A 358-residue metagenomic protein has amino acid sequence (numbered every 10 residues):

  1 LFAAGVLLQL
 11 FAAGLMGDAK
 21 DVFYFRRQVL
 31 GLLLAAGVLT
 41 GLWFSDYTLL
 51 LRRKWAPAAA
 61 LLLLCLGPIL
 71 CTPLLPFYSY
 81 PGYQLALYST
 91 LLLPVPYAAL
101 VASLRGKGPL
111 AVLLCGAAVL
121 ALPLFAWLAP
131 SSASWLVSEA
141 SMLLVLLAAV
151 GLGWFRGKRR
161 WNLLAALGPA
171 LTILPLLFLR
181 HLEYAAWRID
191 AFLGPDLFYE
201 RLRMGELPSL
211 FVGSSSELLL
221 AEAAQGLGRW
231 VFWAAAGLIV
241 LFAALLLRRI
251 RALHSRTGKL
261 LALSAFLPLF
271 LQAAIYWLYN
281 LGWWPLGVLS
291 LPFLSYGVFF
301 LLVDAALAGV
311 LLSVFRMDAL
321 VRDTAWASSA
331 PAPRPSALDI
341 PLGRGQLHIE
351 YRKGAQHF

Functional and structural regions predicted by a protein language model:
L1-L74, A118-F125, V231-A235, F266-F270 (+1 more regions): A structural signal for hydrophobic alpha-helical transmembrane segments in multi-pass membrane proteins
M16-D18, C65-A86, L182-F192: Membrane-interfacial helix-loop-helix modules of multi-pass inner-membrane proteins that assemble, modify, or transport
D21-R53, S89-K107, L144-R156, V240 (+1 more regions): Transmembrane alpha-helical segments and their membrane-water interfaces
T72-L100, L128-S138, S290-S295: Membrane-interface segments at transmembrane-helix junctions in multi-pass inner-membrane proteins
P109-F178: Hydrophobic alpha-helical segments of polytopic membrane proteins
G157-A235, T257: Hydrophobic, glycine- and aromatic-enriched re-entrant/interface helices and adjoining loop segments
R249-L294: Loop-to-helix entry and N-terminal half of a specific, functionally important transmembrane alpha helix in multi-pass
Y276-F358: A juxtamembrane structural motif centered on a specific transmembrane helix
